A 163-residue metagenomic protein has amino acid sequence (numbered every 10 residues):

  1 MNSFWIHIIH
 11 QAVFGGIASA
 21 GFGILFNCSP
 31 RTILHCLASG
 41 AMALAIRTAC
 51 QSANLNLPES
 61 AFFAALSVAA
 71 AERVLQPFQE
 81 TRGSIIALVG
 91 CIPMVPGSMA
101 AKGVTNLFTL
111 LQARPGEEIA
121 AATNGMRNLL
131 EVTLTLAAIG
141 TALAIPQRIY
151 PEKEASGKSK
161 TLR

Functional and structural regions predicted by a protein language model:
M1-A71, R82-G83, A87-M94, M99 (+1 more regions): Alpha-helical transmembrane segments and their membrane-interface boundaries that form or gate the permeation pathway
P77: Double-stranded DNA-binding cores of transcription factors and transposases
